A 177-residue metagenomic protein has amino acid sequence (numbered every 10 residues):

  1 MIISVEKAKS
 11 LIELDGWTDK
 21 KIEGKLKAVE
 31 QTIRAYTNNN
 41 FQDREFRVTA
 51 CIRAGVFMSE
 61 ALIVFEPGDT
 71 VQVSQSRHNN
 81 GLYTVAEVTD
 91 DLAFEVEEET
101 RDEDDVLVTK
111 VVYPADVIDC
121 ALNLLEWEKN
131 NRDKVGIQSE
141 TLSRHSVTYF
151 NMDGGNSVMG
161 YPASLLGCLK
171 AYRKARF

Functional and structural regions predicted by a protein language model:
M1-F177: Divalent metal-cofactor coordination and adjacent catalytic microenvironments
